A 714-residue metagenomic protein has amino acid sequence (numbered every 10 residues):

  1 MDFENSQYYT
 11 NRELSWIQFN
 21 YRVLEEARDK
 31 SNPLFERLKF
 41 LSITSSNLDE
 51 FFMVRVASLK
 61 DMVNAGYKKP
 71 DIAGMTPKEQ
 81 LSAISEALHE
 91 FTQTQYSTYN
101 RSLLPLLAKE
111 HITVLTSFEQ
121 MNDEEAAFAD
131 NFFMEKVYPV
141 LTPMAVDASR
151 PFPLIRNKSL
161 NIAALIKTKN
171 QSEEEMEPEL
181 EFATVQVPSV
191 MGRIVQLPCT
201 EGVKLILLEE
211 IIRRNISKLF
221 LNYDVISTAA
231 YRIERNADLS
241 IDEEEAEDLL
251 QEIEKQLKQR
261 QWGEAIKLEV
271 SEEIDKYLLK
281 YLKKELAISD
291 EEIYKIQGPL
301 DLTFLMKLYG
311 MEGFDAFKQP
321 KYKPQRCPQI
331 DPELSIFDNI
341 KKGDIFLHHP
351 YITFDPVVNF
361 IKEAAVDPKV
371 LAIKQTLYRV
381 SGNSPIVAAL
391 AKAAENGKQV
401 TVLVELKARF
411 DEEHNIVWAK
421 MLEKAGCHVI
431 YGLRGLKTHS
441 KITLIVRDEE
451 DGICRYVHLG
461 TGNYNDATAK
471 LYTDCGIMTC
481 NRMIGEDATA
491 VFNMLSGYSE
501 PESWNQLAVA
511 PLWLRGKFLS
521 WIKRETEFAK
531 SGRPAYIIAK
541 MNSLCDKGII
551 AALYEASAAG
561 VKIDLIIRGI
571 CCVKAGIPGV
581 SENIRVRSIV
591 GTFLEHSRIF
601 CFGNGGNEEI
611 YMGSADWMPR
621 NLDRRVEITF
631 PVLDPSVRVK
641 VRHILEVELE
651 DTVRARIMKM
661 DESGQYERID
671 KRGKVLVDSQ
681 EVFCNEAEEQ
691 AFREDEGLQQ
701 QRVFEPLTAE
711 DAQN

Functional and structural regions predicted by a protein language model:
M1-I537, E555-A559, C571-N714: N-terminal localization/anchoring segments of enzymes in phospholipid and broader phosphate metabolism
N542: Cofactor-pocket helix-loop regions in the catalytic cores of large enzyme subunits
K547-I550, Y554: Glycine/threonine-rich ATP-lid/beta-loop region of ATP-binding domains
K562-I566: Hydrophobic alpha/beta core scaffold segments
